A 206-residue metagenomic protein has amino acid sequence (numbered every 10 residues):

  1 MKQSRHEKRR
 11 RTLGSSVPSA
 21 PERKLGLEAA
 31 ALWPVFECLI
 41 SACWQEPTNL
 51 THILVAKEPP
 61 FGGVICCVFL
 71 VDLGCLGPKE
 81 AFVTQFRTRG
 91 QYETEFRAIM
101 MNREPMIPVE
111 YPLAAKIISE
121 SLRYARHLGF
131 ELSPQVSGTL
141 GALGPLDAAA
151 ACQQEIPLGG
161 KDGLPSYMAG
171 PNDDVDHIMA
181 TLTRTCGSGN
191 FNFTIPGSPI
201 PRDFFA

Functional and structural regions predicted by a protein language model:
K2-A206: Non-catalytic terminal/accessory regions
